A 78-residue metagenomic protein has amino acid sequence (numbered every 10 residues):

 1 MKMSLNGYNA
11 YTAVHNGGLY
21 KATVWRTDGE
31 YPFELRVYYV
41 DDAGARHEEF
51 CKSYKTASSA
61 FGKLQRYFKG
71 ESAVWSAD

Functional and structural regions predicted by a protein language model:
M1-N6, Y39-D78: Mixed-charge, Lys/Arg-enriched low-complexity segments
M1-R36: Short N-terminal "domain-start" leader segments that mark the transition from disordered tails or signal peptides into
